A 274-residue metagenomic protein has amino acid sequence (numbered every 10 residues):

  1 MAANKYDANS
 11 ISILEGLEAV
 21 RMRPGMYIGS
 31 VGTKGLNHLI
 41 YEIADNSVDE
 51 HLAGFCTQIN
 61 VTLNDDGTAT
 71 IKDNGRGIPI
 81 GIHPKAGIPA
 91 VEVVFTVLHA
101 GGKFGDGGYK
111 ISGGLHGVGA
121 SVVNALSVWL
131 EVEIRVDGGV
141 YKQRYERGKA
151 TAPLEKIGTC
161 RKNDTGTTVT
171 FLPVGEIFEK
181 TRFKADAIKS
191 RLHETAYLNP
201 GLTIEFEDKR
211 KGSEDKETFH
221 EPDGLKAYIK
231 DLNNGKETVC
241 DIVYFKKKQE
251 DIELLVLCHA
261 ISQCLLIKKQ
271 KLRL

Functional and structural regions predicted by a protein language model:
M1-P173, F178-E179: GHKL (Bergerat-fold) ATPase N-terminal catalytic module, capturing the glycine-rich phosphate-binding loop and acidic
F55, F95, F104, F171 (+6 more regions): Phenylalanine-focused residue identity feature
K85, E146-A150, K184, H220-A227: A short, sequence-level motif marking secondary-structure junctions
G114-V118, K189, G212-K216: Amphipathic alpha-helical surface "interface" segments used for docking/oligomerization or membrane association within
K162-D208: ATP-binding catalytic core of ATPases
D186, E194-T195, G201-L274: GHKL/Histidine-kinase-like ATPase module
